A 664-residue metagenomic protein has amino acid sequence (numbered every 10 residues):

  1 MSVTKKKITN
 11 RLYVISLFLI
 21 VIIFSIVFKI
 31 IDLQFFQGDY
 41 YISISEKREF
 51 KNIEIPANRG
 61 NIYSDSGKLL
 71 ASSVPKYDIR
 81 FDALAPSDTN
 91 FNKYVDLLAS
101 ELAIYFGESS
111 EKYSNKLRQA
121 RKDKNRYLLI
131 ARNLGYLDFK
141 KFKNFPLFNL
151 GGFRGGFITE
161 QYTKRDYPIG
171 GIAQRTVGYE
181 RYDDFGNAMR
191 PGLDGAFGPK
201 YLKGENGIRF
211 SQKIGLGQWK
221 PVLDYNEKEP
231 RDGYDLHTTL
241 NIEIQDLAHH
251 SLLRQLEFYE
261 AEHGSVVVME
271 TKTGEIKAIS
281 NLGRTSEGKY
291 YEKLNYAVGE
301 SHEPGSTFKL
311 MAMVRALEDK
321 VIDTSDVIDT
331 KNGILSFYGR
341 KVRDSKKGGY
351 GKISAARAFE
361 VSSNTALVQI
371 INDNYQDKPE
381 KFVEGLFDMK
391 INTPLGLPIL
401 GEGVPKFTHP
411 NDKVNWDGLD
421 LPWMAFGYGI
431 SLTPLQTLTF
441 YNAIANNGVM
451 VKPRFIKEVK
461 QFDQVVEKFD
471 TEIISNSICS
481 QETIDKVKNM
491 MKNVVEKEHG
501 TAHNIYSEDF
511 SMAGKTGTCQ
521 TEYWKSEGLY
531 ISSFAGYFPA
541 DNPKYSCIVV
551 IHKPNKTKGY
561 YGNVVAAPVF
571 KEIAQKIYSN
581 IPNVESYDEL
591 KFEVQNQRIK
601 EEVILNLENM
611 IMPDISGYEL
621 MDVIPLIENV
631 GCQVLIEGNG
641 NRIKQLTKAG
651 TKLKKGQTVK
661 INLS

Functional and structural regions predicted by a protein language model:
K6-Y40: Hydrophobic alpha-helical transmembrane signal-anchor segments
E54-N58, E260-H263, D329, I636 (+1 more regions): Short, small/polar residue-rich loop motifs at catalytic or cofactor-binding pockets
A57, T89-D96, R132-Y136, N187 (+16 more regions): Soluble non-cytosolic domains of exported or imported proteins
S66, A71, K213-E227, G264-G305 (+1 more regions): Beta-lactam-recognizing serine transpeptidase/beta-lactamase-like catalytic domain environment
I79-Y94, R284-A297: A short, polar/charged loop-to-alpha-helix boundary motif
S100, I104, R118-R231, I548-V549 (+1 more regions): Small/polar-residue-rich segments within soluble enzyme cores
P221-G264: Conserved, well-ordered alpha-helix/loop/beta-strand core segments that scaffold catalytic motifs
F407-T408, D509, V549-V564, V569-S664: Ligand-recognition elements built from short beta-strands and adjacent flexible loops
